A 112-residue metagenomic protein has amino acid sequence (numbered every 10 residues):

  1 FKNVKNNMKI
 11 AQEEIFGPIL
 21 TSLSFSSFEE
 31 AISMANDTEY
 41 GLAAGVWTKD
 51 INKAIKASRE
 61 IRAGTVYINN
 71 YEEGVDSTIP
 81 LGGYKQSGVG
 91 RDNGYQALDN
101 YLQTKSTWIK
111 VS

Functional and structural regions predicted by a protein language model:
F1-S112: Conserved C-terminal structural/oligomerization subdomain of aldehyde/semialdehyde dehydrogenase
